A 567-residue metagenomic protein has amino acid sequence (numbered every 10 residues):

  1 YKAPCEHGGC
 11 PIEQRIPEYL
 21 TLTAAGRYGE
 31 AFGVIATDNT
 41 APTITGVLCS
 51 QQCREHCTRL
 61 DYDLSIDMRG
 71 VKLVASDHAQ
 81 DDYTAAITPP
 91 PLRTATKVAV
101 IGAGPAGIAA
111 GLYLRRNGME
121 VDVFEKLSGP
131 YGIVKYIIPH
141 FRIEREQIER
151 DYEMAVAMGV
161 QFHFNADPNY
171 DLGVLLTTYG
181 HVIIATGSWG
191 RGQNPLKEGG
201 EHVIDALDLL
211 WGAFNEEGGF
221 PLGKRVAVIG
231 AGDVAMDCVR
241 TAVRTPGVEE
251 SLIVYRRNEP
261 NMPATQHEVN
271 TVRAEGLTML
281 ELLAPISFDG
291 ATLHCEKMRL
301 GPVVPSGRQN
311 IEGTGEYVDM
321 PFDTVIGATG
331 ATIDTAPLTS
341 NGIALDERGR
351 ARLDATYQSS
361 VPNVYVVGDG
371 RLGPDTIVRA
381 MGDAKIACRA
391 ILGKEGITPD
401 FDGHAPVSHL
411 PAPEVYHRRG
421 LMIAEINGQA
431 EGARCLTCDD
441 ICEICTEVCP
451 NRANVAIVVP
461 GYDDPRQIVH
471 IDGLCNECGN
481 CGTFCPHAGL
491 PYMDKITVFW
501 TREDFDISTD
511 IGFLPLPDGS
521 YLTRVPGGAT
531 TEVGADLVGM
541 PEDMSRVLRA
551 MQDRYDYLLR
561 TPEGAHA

Functional and structural regions predicted by a protein language model:
Y1-G9, F32-Q51, A85-A99, Y136 (+10 more regions): Ferredoxin-like iron-sulfur electron-transfer modules
K2-A25, G46-A75, D122, G129 (+4 more regions): Iron-sulfur cluster-binding cysteine motifs and their immediate structural context in ferredoxin-like electron-transfer
E13-A25, F32-I35, S65-R69, T96 (+5 more regions): Beta1-alpha1 glycine-rich phosphate/pyrophosphate-binding loop at the start of Rossmann-like nucleotide-binding domains
K72-T96, E120, K135-E153, A157-Q161 (+3 more regions): Flanking helices and flexible, charged tails adjoining ferredoxin-like Fe-S electron-transfer domains in multi-subunit
A75-L92, E153-N165, Y170-L172, R191-P246 (+1 more regions): Glycine-rich dinucleotide-binding loop and its adjacent helix/turn
I101, T178-G187, I229, D323-G330: Short hydrophobic core segments
E201-K224, S306-P374: FAD-site-proximal beta/loop scaffold in flavoenzymes
C238, V367-T398: A conserved FAD-binding loop/helix module that cradles the flavin
